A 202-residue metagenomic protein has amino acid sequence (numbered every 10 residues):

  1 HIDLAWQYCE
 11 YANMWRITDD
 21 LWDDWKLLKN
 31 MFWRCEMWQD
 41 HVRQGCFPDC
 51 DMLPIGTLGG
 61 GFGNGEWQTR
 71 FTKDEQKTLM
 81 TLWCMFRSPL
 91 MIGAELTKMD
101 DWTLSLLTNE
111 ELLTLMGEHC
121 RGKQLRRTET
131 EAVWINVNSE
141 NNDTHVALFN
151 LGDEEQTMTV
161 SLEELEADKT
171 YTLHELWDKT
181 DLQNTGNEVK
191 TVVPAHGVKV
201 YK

Functional and structural regions predicted by a protein language model:
H1-E95: Glycan-recognition surfaces
H1-L4, G61-F62, M91-G93, M99-T103 (+2 more regions): Flexible loop/turn segments at secondary-structure boundaries
G60, T97, C120, E140 (+2 more regions): Short, glycine-/Ser/Thr-/acidic-enriched flexible segments
T78-R127: Catalytic cores of secreted or luminal carbohydrate-active enzymes
W83-F86, M91-G93, R127-A167: Carbohydrate-binding surface patches
V146, L173, H196: Hydrophobic, well-ordered secondary-structure elements that form the walls of internal hydrophobic environments
E163-K179: Solvent-exposed beta-hairpin/edge-strand motifs
N184-K202: C-terminal beta-strand-rich structural cap/linker in extracellular carbohydrate-active enzymes
